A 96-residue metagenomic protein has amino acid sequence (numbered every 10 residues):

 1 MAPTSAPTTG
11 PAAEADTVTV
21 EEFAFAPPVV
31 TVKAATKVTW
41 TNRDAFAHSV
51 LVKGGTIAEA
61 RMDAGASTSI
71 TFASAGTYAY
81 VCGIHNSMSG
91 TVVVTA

Functional and structural regions predicted by a protein language model:
M1-A96: Extracytoplasmic copper-binding redox domains, predominantly the cupredoxin/blue-copper superfamily
